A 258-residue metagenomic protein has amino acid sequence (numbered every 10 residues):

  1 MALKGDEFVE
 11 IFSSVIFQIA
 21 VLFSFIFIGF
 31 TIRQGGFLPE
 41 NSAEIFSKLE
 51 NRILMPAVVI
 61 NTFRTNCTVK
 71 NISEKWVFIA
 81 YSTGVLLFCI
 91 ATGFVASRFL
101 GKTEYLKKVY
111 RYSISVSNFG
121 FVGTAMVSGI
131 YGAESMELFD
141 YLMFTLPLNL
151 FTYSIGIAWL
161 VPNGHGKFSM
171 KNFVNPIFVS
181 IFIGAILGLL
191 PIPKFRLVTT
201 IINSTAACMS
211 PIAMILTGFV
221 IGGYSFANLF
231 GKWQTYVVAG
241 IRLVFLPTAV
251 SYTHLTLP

Functional and structural regions predicted by a protein language model:
M1-L257: Alpha-helical transmembrane segments of multi-pass small-molecule/ion transporters
